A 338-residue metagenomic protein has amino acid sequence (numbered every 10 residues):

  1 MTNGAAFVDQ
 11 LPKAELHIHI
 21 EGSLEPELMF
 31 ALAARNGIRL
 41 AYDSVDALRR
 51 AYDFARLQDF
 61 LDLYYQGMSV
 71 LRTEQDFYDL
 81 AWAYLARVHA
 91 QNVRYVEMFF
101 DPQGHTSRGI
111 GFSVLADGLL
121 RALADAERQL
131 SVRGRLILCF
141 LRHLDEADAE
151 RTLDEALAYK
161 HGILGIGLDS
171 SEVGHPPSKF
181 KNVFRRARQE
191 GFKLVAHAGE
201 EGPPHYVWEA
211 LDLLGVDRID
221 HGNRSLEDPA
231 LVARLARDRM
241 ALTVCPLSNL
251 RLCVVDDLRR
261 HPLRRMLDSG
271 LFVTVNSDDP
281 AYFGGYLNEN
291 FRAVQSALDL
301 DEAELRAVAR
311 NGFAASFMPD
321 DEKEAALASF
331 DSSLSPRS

Functional and structural regions predicted by a protein language model:
M1-F192, E201-Y206, L213, D217-R218 (+1 more regions): Metal-cofactor-binding active-site regions of metalloenzymes
H197: Short HxH-centered metal-ligating active-site micro-motif
